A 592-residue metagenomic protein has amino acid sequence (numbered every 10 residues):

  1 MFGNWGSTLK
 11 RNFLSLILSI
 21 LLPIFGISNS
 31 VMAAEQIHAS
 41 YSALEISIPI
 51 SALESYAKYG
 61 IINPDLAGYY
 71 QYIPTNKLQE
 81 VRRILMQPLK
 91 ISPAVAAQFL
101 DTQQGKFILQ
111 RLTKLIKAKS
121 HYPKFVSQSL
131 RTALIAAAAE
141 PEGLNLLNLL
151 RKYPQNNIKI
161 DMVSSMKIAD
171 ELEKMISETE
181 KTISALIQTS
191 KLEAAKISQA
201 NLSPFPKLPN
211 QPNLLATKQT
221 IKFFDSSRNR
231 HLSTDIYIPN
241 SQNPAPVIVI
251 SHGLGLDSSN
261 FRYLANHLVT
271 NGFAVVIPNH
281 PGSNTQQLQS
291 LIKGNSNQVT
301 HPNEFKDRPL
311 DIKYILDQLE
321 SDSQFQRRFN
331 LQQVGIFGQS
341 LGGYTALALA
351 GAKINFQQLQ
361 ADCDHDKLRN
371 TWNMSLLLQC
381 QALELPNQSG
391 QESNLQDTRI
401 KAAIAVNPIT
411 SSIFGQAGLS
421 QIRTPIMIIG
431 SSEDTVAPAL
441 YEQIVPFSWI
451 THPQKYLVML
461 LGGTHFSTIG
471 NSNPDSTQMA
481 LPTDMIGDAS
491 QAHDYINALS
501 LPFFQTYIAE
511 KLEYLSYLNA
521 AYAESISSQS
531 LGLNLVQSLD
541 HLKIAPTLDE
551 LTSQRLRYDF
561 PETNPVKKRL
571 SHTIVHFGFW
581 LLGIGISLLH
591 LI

Functional and structural regions predicted by a protein language model:
A57-I197: Mature extracellular/secreted ectodomains of secretory-pathway proteins
A195-N243: N-terminal cap/lid segment of alpha/beta-hydrolase-fold proteins
P244-G253: Short beta-strand element of the alpha/beta-hydrolase
G255, S259-R262, H267, N279-K306: Cap/lid segment of the alpha/beta-hydrolase catalytic domain
Q298-Q326: Alpha/beta-hydrolase active-site loop
E320-I413: Primarily recognizes the serine-hydrolase "nucleophile elbow" in alpha/beta-hydrolase and SGNH/GDSL folds
I428-G430: Short beta-strand/loop motif that positions the catalytic acidic residue of the alpha/beta-hydrolase fold
V436-Y441: Conserved alpha/beta-hydrolase "acid-adjacent" motif
